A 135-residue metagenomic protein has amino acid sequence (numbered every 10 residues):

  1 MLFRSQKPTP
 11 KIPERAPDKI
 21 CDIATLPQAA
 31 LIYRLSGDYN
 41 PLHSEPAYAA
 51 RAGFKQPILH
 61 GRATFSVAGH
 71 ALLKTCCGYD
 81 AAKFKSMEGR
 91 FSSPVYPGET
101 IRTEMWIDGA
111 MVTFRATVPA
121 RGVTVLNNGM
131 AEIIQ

Functional and structural regions predicted by a protein language model:
M1-L2: Short, small-residue-biased leader/transition segments that mark boundaries at the very start of proteins
S5-A16: N-terminal leader/targeting segments
S5-K7, A24, N40-P41, C77-G78 (+2 more regions): Short secondary-structure boundary micro-motifs
E14-T75, Y79: Hot-dog-fold acyl-thioester-processing enzymes
I20-I23, S86, N128-E132: Well-ordered beta-strand positions in beta-sheet-rich domains
A29, E45, G53, K85 (+3 more regions): A residue-level detector for conformationally permissive "hinge/kink" positions
T64-M111: Hydrophobic beta-strand-centered segment that forms part of the acyl-chain substrate-binding groove
S93, T100-Q135: Charged, cofactor-coupling segments
